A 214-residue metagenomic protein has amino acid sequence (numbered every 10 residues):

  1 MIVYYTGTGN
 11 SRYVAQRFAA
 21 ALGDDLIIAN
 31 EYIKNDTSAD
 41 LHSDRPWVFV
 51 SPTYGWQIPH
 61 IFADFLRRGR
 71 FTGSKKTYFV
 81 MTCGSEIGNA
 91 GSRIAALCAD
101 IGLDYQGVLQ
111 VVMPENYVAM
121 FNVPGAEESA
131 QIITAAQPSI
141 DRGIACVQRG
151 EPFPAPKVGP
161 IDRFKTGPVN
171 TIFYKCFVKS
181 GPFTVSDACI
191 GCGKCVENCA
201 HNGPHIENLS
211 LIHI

Functional and structural regions predicted by a protein language model:
M1-I2, T6-V14, A19-I33, T37-S51 (+1 more regions): FMN-binding flavodoxin-like domain, especially the glycine-rich phosphate-binding loop
D162-N198: A mid-sequence, solvent-exposed acidic-amphipathic segment
H201: His/Asp/Glu-enriched short active-site or ligand-binding loop at hydrolase and phosphoryl-transfer sites
P204-H205: Short hydrophobic beta-strand motif reused across regulatory alpha/beta modules
H213-I214: Conserved small/polar residues in nucleotide/adenosyl-binding loops
